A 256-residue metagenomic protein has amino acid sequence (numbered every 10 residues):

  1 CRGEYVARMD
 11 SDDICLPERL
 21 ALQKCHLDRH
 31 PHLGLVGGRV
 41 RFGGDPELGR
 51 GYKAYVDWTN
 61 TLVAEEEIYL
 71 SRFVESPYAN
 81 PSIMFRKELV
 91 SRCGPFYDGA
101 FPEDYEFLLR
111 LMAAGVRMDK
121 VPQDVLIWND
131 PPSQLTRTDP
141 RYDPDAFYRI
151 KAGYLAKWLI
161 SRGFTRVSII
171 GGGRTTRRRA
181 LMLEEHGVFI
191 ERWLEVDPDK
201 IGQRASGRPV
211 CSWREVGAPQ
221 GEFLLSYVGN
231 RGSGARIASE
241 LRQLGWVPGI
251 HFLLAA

Functional and structural regions predicted by a protein language model:
V6: Short aromatic/hydrophobic "clamp" motif used to bind/position activated sugar donors
D10-I14, R39: The conserved acidic donor/metal-binding loop of glycosyltransferases
L22-L89: Flexible acidic/His/Gly-enriched loops in nucleotide-sugar-dependent glycosyltransferase catalytic domains
R39, M118-V125: Catalytic beta-strand/loop signature of glycosyltransferases that borders the donor
A100-F107: Acidic donor-binding loop at a coil-to-helix junction in glycosyltransferase catalytic cores that engages
Q123-D124, W128-P132, T136-G163: Catalytic core of nucleotide-sugar-dependent glycosyltransferases
G163-L183: Glycine-rich adenosine-cofactor-binding loop
P198-A256: Phosphate-bearing ligand-interacting subdomains that bind or position ATP/ADP/UDP/GDP/NAD(P) or nucleotide-linked
